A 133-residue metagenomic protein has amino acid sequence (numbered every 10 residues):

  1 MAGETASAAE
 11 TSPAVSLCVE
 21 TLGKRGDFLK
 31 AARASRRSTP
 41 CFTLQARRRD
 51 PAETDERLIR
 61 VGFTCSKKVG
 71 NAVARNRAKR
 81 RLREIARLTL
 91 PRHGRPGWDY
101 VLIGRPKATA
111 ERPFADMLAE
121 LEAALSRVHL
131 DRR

Functional and structural regions predicted by a protein language model:
M1-R133: Positively charged, solvent-exposed patches that mediate nucleic-acid binding
